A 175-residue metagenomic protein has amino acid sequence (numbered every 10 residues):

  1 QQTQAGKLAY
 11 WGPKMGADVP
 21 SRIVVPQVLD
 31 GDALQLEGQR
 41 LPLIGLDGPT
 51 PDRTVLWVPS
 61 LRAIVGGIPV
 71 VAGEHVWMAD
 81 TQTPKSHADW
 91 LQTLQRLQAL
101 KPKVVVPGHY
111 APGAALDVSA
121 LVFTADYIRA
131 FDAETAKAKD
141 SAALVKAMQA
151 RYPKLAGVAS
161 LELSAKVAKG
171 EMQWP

Functional and structural regions predicted by a protein language model:
Q1-D52, P59-S60, L94, Q98-K101: Metallo-beta-lactamase
Q2-P13, A33, A99-V104, P112-P175: Accessory terminal helices/loops
M15-P20, P69-V71, Q92-L94, D132-A136 (+1 more regions): Short, surface-exposed, polar/charged, turn-prone segments marking secondary-structure boundaries
I23-Q27, W77, P107, P153: Proline-rich low-complexity regions
L36, A72, A79-D80, G157 (+1 more regions): Generic structural "secondary-structure junction" signal
I44-A130: Metallo-beta-lactamase
